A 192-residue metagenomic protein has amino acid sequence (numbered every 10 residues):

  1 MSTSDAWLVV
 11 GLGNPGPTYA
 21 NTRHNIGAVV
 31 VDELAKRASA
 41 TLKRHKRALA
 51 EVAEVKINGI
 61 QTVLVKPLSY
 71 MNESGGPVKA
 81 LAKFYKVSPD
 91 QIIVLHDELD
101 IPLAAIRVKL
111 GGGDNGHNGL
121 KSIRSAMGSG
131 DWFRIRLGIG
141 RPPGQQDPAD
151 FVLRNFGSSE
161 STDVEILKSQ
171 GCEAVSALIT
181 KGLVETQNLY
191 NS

Functional and structural regions predicted by a protein language model:
M1-G111, K121-I135, P142-D147, R154 (+1 more regions): Nucleotide and nucleotide-moiety/phosphate-recognizing core
N115-G119: Hydrophobic alpha-helical segments within soluble ligand-binding/sensing domains
